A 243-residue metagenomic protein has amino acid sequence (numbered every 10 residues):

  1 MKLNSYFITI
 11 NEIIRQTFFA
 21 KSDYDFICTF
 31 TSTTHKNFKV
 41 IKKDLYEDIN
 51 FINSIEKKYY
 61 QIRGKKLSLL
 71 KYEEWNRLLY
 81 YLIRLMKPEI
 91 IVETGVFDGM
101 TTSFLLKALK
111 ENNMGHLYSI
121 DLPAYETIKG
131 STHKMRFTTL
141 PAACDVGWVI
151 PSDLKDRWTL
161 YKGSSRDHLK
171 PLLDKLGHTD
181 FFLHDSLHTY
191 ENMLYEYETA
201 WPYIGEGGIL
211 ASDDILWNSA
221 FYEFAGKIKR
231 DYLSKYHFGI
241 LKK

Functional and structural regions predicted by a protein language model:
M1-Y60: Membrane-proximal basic amphipathic "stem/tether" segments
K65-K243: S-adenosylmethionine/decaboxylated-SAM
